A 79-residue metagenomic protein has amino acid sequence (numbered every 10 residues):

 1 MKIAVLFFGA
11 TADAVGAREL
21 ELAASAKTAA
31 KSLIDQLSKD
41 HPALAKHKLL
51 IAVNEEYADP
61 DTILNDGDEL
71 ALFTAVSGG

Functional and structural regions predicted by a protein language model:
M1-G78: Ubiquitin-like/PB1-type beta-grasp interaction modules and other compact soluble beta-rich domains
